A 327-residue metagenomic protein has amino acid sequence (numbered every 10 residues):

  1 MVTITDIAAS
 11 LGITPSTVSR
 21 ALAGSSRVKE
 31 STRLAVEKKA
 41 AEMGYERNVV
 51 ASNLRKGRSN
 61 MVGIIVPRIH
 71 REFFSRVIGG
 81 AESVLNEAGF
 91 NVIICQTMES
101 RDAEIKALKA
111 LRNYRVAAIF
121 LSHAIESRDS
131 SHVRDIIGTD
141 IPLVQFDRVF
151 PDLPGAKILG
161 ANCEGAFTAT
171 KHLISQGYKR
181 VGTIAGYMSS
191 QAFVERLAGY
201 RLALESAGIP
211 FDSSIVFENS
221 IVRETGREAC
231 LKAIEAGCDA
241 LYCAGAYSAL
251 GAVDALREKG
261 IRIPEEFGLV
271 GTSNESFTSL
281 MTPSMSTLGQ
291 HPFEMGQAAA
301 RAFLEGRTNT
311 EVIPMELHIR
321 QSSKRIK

Functional and structural regions predicted by a protein language model:
M1-N60, K327: N-terminal helix-turn-helix DNA-binding module of bacterial transcription factors
V2-T3, N60-K171, S175, A229-L231 (+1 more regions): Alpha-helical recognition/docking segments in bacterial nutrient-uptake and carbohydrate-utilization systems
P67-R76, I94-A103, R148, K157-T168 (+4 more regions): Hinge/beta->alpha junction and helix N-cap segments in small-molecule ligand-binding domains
E87-A88, T139, L204-F211, A236 (+1 more regions): Short helix-capping segments at alpha-helix termini
R180, F211-I215, R262-G268: Short acidic capping loops at alpha-helix termini that bridge into adjacent secondary structure
A229-K327: Flexible loop/turn connectors
